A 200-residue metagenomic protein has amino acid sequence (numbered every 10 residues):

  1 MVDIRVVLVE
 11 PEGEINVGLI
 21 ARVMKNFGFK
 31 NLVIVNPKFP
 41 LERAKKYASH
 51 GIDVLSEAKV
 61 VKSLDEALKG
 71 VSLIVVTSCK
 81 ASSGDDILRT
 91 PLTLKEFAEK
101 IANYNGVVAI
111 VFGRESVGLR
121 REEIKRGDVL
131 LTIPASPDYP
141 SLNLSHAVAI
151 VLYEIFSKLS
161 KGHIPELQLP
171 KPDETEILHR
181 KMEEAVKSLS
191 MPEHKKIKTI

Functional and structural regions predicted by a protein language model:
M1-I200: Post-transcriptional modification and biogenesis factors for structured RNAs of the translation apparatus
